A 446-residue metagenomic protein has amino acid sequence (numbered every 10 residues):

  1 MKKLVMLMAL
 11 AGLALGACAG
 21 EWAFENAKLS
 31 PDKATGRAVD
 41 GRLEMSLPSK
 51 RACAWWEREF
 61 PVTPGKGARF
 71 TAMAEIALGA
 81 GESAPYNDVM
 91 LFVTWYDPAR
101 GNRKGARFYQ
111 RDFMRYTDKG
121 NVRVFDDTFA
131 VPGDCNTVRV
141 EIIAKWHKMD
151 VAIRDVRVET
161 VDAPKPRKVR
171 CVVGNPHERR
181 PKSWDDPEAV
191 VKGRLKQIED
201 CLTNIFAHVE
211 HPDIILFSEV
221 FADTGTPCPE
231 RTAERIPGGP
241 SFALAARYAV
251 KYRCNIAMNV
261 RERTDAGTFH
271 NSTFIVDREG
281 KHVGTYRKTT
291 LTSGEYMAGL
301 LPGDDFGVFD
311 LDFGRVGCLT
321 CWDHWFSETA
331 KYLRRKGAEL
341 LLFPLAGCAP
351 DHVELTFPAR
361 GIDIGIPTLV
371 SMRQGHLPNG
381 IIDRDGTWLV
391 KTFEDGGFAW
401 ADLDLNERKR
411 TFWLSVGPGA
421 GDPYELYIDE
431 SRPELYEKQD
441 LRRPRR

Functional and structural regions predicted by a protein language model:
L4-L13: Sec-dependent N-terminal signal peptides
L13-R167: Extracellular and organelle-lumenal recognition/adhesion modules and their flexible linkers in secreted
G120-T128, V308, M372-R446: C-terminal beta-strand edge segments of enzyme domains
D162-V173, V308-G317, L340: Beta-strand-turn-beta hairpins that frame and shape the catalytic cleft of phosphate-ester-processing enzymes
K165-E188: Short beta-strand segments enriched in small/hydrophobic residues
K192, C201-R278, G347-I366: Cys-nucleophile CN-hydrolase/nitrilase-fold catalytic domain and related Cys-dependent amidase chemistry that acts on
I236-A257, H324-W400, G419: CN hydrolase (nitrilase-like) catalytic-core segments centered on the catalytic cysteine and neighboring Lys/Glu
T264-K336, L345, L355, A359 (+2 more regions): Active-site catalytic loop in hydrolytic enzyme cores
